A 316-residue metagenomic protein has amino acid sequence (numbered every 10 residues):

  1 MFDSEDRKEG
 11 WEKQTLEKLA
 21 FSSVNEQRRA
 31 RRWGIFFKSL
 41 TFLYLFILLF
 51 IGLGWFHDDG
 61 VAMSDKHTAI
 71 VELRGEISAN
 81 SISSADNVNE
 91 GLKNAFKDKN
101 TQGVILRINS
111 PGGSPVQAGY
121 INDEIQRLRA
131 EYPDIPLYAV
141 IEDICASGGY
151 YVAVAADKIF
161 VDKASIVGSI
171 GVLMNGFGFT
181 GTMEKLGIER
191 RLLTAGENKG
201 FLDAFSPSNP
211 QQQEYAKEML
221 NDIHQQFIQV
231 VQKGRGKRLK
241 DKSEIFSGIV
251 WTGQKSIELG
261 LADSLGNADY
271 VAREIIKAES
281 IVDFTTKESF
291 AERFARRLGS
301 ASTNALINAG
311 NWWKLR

Functional and structural regions predicted by a protein language model:
M1-D162, L173-R316: N-terminal organellar transit peptides
I170: A substrate-binding/cap region within the structured catalytic cores of diverse enzymes
